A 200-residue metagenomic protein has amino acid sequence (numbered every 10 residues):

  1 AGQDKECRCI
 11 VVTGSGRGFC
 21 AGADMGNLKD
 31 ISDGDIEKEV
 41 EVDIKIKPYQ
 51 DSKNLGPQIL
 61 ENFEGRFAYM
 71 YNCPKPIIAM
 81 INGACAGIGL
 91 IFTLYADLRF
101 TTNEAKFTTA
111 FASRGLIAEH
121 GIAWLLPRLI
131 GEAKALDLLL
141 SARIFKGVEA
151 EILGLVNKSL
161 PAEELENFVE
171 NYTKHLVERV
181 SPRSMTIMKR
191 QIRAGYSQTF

Functional and structural regions predicted by a protein language model:
A1-C7: A short, N-terminal amphipathic alpha-helix
D4, C73-P74: Acidic-histidine catalytic/liganding microenvironments
E6, G14-Y69, C85, G115: Glycine- (often His-adjacent) and acidic-residue-rich active-site loop that binds/positions the CoA thioester
V12, D24, P76, T93 (+3 more regions): Terminal peptide-recognition signature
I59-L60, Y95, E104, S113 (+6 more regions): Localized chelating/binding microdomains that coordinate divalent metal ions or stabilize phosphate-bearing
R66-N72, M80, A86-L139, F168-Y172: CoA-thioester-processing core
L98, D137, S141-R143, K158 (+1 more regions): Well-ordered beta-strand positions
F100-A105, V156-F200: C-terminal long alpha-helix characteristic of the crotonase
